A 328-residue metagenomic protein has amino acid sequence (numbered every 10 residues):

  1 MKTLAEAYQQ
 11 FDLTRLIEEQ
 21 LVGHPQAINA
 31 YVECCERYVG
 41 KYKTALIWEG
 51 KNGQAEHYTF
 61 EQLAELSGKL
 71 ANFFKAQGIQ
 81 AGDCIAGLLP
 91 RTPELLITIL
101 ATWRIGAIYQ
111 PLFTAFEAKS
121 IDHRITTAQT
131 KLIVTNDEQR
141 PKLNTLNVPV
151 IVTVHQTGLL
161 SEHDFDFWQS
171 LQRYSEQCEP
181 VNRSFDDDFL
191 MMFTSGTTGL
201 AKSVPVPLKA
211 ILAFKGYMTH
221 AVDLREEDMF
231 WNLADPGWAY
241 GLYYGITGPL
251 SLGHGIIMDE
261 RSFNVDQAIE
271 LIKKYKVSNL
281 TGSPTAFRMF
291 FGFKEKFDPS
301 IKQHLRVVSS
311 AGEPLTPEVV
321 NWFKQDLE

Functional and structural regions predicted by a protein language model:
M1-Y58, Q62-K75, T157-L159: N-lobe entry segment of adenylate-forming
Y42, L46-L100, E117-D122, F167-Q169 (+1 more regions): Conserved AMP-binding/adenylate-forming core of the ANL superfamily
T44, T153, D164, Q172-F193 (+2 more regions): Conserved pre-ATP/AMP-binding loop-to-beta segment of ANL
E56-E61, F189-A213: Conserved AMP-binding A3 loop
S67-K69, Q172, V204-R225, F287-F291: Conserved structural elements of the adenylate-forming
C84, P90-A118, A128-L132, D228-M229 (+2 more regions): A short helix-loop-beta submotif of the ANL/AMP-binding
A118, D122, T126-K131, D137-E162 (+2 more regions): Conserved adenylate-forming
L212-M229, P236-N279, F293-K294: Conserved AMP-binding/adenylation subdomain of ANL enzymes
